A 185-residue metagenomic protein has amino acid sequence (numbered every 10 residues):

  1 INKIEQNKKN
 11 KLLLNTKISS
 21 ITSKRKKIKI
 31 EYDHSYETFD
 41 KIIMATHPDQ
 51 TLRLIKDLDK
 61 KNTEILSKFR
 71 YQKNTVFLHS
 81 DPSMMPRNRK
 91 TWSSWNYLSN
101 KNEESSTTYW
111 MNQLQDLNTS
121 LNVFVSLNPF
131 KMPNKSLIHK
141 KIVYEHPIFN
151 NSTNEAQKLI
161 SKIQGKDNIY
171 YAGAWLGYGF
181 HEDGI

Functional and structural regions predicted by a protein language model:
I1-K3, N7: Helix-loop-beta segment of a Rossmann-like dinucleotide-binding subdomain
I4, H34-S35, I160-G165: A short acidic-Thr-Gly-centered motif at the start of a beta-strand
I4, P48, A174-W175: Active-site metal-binding loops of divalent metal-dependent hydrolases
N7-S19: A conserved beta-strand/loop element that lines the FAD pocket in flavoprotein oxidoreductases
K8-K9, F39-D40, K166: Short, well-ordered alpha-helix to beta-strand connector turns
L12-L14, M44, Y171: A structural signal for the hydrophobic beta-strands that form the central parallel beta-sheet of Rossmann-like
K17-P147: Mid-domain catalytic core of redox enzymes that form a hydrophobic substrate pocket/lid adjacent to a catalytic redox
K135-I185: C-terminal catalytic lobe of FAD-dependent flavoproteins
